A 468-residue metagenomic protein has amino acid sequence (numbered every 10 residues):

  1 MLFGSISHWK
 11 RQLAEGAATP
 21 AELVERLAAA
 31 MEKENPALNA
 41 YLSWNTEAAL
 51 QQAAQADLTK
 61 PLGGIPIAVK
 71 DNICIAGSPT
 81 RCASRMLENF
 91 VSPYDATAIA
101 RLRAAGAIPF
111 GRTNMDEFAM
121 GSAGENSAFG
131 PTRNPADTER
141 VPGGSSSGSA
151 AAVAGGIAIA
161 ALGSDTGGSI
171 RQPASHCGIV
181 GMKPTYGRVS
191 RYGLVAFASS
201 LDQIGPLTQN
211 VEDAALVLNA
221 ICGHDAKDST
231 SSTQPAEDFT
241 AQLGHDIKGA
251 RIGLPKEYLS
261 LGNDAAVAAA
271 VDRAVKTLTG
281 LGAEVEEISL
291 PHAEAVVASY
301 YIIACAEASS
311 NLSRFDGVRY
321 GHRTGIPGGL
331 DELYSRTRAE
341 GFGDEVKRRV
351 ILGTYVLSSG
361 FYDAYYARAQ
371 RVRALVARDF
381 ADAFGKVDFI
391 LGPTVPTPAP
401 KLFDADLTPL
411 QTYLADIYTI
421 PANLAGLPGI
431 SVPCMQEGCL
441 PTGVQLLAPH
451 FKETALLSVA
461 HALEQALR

Functional and structural regions predicted by a protein language model:
M1-N45, G280-G282, Y355, R468: An N-terminal boundary/leader segment
K10-A14, I247, Y258-S260, H292-A293 (+1 more regions): Serine-dependent amide/ester hydrolase catalytic core
A14, K33, G155-A160, T166-L261 (+5 more regions): Structural helix-boundary/capping segments
L23-L27, S299-Y300, V346-T354: Short alpha-helical scaffolding segments that buttress acidic/His motifs in well-ordered protein cores
N39, I159, D388-I390: Conserved acidic residues
E47-A54, G106-A107, D116: Long amphipathic alpha-helix in the N-terminal Rossmann-like dinucleotide-binding domain of NAD(P)-dependent
A49, K70, L102, G130 (+4 more regions): Conserved hydrophobic/aromatic pocket- or pore-lining residues that grip, position, or stack substrates in active sites
L62-I204, E257, C305-A306, G392-L410: Short glycine/serine-rich loop/turn segments
